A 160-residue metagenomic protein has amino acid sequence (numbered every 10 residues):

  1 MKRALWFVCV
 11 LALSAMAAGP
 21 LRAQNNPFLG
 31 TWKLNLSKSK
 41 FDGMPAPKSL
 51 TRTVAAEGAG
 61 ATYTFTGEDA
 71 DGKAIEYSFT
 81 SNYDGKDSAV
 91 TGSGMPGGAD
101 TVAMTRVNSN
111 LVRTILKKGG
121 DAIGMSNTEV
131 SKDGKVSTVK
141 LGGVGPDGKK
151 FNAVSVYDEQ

Functional and structural regions predicted by a protein language model:
M1-C9: Bacterial N-terminal signal peptides that target proteins for export
V8-M16: Bacterial N-terminal signal peptides
L21-Q160: Hydrophobic small-molecule pocket/channel-lining residues, especially in calycin-type beta-barrels
